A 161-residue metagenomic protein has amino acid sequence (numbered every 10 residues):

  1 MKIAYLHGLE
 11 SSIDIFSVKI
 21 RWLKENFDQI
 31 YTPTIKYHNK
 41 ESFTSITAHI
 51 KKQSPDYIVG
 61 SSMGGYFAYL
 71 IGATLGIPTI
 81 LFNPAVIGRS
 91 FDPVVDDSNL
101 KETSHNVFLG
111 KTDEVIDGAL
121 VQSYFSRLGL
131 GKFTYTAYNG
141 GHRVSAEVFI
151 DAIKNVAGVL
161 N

Functional and structural regions predicted by a protein language model:
M1-Q53: Active-site catalytic motif of lipid deacylating hydrolases and related acyltransferases
S12, K111-I116, H142-R143: Acidic catalytic loop of the alpha/beta-hydrolase fold
K19, V94, D117-S126: Short alpha-helix in the alpha/beta-hydrolase fold that links the catalytic acid
P33-I35, T134-G141: Short glycine-rich catalytic loops that host catalytic nucleophiles or stabilize transition states across multiple
E41, N139-F149: Catalytic histidine-centered segment of alpha/beta-hydrolase-like enzymes
V59-A68: Gly/Ala-rich beta-loop-alpha elbow adjacent to hydrolase catalytic centers
G76-R89: A conserved short beta-strand
K101-E102, N106-L109, D113: Short beta-strand/loop motif that positions the catalytic acidic residue of the alpha/beta-hydrolase fold
